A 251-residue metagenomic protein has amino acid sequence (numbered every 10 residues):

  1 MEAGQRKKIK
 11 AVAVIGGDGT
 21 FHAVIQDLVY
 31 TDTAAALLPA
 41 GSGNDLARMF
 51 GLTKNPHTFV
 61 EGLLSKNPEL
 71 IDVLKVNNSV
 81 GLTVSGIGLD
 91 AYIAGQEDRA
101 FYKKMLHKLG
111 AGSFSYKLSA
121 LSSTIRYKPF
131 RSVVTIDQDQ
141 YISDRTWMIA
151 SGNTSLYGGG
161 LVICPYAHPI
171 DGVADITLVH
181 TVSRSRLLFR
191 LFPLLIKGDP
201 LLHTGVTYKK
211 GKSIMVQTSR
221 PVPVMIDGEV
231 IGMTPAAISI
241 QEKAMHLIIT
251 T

Functional and structural regions predicted by a protein language model:
M1-V12, H22, Q26, Y30 (+2 more regions): ATP/NTP phosphate-donor binding region
A13, A36: Short aromatic-hydrophobic micro-motifs that form the base-stacking/packing surface for donor nucleotide recognition
V14-D18: N-terminal glycine-rich "phosphate-gripper" loop used for MgATP/nucleotide binding and carboxylate activation
Y30-A34, A40-R145: Catalytic core of DAGKc-family lipid kinases
D90-I93, I142-D144, L156-G160, R184-L187: Short acidic/glycine-rich loop or secondary-structure boundary segments that cap or lie
F101-F114, G159, P165-R186: Gly/Ser/Thr-rich active-site loops/lids in small-molecule metabolic enzymes that frequently grip phosphoryl groups
I136-Q138, S143, H168-P169, L178-T251: ATP/nucleoside-binding phosphotransfer catalytic cores, i.e., glycine-rich phosphate-binding loops
A150-C164, V230: Glycine-rich phosphate/pyrophosphate-binding beta-alpha loops
